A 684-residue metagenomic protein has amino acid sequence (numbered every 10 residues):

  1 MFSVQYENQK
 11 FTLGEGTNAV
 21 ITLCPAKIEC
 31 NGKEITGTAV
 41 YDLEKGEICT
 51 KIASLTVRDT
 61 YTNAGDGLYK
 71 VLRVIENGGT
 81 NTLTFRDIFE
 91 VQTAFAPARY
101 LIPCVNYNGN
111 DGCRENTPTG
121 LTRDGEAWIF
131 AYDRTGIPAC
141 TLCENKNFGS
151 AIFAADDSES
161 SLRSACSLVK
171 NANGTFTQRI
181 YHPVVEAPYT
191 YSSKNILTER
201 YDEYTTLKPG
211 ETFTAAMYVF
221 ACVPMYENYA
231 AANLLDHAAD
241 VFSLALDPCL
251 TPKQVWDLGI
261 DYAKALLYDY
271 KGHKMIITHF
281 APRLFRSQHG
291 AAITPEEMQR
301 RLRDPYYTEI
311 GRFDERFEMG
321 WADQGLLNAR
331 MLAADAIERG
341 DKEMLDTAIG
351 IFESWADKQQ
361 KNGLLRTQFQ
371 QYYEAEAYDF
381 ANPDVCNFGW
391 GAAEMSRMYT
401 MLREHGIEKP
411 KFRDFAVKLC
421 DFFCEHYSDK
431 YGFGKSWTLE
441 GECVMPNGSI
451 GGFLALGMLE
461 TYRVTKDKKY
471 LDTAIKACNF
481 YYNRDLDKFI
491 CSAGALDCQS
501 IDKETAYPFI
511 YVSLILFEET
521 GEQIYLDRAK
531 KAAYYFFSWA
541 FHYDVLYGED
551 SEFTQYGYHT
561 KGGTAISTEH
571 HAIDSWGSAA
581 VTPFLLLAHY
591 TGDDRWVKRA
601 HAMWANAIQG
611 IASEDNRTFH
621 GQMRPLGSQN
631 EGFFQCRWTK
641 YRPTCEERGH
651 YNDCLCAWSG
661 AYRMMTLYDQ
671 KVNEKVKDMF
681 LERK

Functional and structural regions predicted by a protein language model:
C30-T56, T60-T212, Y218-F220: Beta-strand/loop-rich accessory regions of lumenal/periplasmic or secreted enzymes, predominantly carbohydrate-active
R200-E203, D304-G325, E374-W390, G434-F453 (+4 more regions): Solvent-exposed loop and edge beta-strand segments that line ligand/cofactor-binding and catalytic clefts
M225-F317, G350, S354-Q371, V417 (+5 more regions): Low-complexity, Ser/Thr/Pro/Gly-enriched N-terminal "stalk/linker" regions
A230-D269, G340-K358, E404-H426, K466-N483 (+3 more regions): Extended, well-ordered alpha-helical scaffold segments
Y262, L266, Y270, T465 (+5 more regions): Non-catalytic carbohydrate-binding regions of carbohydrate-active enzymes
R301-N362, E376-C386, L402-K418, D472: Aromatic- and glycine-enriched glycan-recognition loops and surfaces that form the carbohydrate-binding subsites
L326-K342, W390-E408, F453-D467, P508-E522 (+3 more regions): Well-ordered alpha-helical scaffold segments within catalytic/enzyme domains
Y373-F380, S396-K468, N483, E518 (+1 more regions): Active-site lining segments of carbohydrate-active enzymes
